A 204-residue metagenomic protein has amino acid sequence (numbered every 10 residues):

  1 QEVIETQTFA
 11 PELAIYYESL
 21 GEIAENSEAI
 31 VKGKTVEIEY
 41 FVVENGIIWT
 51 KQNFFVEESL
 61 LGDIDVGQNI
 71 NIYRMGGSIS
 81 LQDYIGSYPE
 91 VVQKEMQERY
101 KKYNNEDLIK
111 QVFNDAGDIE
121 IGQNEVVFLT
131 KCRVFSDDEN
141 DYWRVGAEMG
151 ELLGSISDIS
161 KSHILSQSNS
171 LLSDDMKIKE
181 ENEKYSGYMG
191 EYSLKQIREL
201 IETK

Functional and structural regions predicted by a protein language model:
Q1-E25: N-terminal, intrinsically disordered, polar/charged segments of Gram-positive cell-envelope systems that serve as
Q1-Q7, L81-K204: Netrin-like (NTR/C345C) domain of secreted extracellular proteins
A29-I30, T50: Hydrophobic core residues within well-ordered beta-strands of beta-rich domains
G33-T35: Conserved hydrophobic positions within beta-strands
E37-E44, L60-G62: Short, conserved beta-turn/loop elements at beta-strand boundaries and strand-helix junctions
V42-F55: Short aromatic-glycine-enriched beta-strand elements
S59-V66, D118-Q123: A short, structured loop/turn motif at beta-sheet edges
